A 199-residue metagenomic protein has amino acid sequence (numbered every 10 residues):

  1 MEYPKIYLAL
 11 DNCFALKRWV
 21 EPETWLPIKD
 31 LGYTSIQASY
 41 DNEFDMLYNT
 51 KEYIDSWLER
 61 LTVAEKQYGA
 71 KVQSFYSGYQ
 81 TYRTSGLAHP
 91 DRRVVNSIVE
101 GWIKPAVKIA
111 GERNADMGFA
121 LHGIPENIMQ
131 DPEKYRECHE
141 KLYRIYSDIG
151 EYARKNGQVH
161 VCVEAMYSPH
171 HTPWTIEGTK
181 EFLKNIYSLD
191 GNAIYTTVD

Functional and structural regions predicted by a protein language model:
M1-A115, S147, S188-T197: N-terminal pre-domain/capping segments
Q67, R83-T196: Active-site acidic/histidine proton-transfer and metal-coordination neighborhood in alpha/beta enzyme cores
